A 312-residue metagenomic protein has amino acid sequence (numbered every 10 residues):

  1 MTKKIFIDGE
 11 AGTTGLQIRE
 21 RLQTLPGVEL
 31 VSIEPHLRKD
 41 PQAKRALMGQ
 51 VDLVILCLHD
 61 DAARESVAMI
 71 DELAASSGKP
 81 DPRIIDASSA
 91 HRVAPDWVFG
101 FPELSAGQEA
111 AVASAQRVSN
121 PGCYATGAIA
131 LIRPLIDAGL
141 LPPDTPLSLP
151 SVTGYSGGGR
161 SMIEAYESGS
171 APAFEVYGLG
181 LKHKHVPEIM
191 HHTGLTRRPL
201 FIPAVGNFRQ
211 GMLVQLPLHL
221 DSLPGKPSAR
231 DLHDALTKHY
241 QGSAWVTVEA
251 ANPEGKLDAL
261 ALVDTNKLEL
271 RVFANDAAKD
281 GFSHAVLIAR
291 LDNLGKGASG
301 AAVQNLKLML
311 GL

Functional and structural regions predicted by a protein language model:
M1-P172, Y177-L179, R271-K279: N-terminal Rossmann-like NAD(P) cofactor-binding subdomain of oxidoreductases, focused on the glycine-rich
T13-R45, C57, T145-P146, P150-S151 (+1 more regions): C-terminal substrate-binding/catalytic lobe of Rossmann-fold NAD(P)-dependent oxidoreductases
V118, A235, A302: PAPS/PAP-binding and catalytic site of the sulfotransferase fold
G127, S228-D231, A298: Short amphipathic alpha-helical segments
P134-A138, H219, N305-M309: Active-site catalytic microenvironments for nucleophilic, acid-base chemistry
L140-L141, L195, L312: Helix N-cap/coil-helix junction residues
E269, D276-L312: NAD(P)-dependent Rossmann-like dehydrogenase/reductase catalytic/cofactor-binding core
